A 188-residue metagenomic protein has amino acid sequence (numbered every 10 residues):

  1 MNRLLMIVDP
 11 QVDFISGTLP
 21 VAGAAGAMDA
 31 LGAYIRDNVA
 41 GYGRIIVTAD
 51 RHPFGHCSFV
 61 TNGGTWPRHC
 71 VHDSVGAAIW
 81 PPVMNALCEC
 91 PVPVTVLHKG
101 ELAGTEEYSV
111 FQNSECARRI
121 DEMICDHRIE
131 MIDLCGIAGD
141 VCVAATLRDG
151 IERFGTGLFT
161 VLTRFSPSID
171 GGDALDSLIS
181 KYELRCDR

Functional and structural regions predicted by a protein language model:
N2-M6, Q11-D13, A24, D29-R44 (+3 more regions): Active-site-adjacent betaalpha module
S16-T18: Conserved ATPase-coupling elements of RecA-like P-loop NTPase cores
V21: Active-site rim/loop-helix segments in enzyme catalytic domains that contact anionic ligands
D50: Conserved H-loop
